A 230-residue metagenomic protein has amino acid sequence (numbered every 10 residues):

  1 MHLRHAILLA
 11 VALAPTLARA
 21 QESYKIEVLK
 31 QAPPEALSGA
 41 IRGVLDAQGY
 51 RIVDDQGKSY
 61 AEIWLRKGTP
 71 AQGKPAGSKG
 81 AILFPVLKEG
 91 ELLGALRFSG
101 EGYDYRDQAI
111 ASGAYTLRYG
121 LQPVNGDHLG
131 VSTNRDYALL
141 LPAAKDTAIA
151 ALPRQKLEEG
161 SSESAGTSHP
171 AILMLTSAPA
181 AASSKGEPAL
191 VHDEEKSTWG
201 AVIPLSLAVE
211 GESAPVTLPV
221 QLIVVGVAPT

Functional and structural regions predicted by a protein language model:
M1-I7: Bacterial N-terminal signal peptides that target proteins for export
A10-A20: Hydrophobic h-region of N-terminal signal peptides that target proteins for export in Gram-negative bacteria
Q21-F84, L141-T230: Primarily secretory-pathway and cell-envelope proteins
K58-Y60, E89-L93, I110-S112, T133-R135: Extracytoplasmic
S78-P85, L92-E101: N-terminal post-signal-peptidase region of extra-cytosolic proteins
V86, D127-V131: Short consensus segments that form the blades of beta-propeller domains, in both extracellular/periplasmic
G113-Y119: A short tyrosine-centered beta-strand micro-motif
